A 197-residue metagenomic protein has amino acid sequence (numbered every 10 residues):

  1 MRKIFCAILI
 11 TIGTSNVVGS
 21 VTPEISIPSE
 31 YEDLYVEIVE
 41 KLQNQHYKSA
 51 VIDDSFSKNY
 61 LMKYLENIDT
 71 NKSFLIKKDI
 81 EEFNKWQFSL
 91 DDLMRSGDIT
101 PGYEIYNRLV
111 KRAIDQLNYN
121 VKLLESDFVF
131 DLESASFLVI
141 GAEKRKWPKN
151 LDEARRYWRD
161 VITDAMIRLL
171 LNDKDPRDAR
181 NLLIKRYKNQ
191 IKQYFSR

Functional and structural regions predicted by a protein language model:
R2-I4, V18-R197: Flexible, low-complexity junctional segments that flank or bridge functional domains
I4-G13: Sec-dependent N-terminal signal peptides
